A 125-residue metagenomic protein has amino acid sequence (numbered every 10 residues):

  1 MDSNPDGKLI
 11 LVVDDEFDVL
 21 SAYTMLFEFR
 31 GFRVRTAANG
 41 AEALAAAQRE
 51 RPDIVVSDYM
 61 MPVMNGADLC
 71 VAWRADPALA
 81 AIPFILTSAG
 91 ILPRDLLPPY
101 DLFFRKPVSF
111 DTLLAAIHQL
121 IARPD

Functional and structural regions predicted by a protein language model:
M1-L9, D111-D125: Non-catalytic signal-transmission and effector/linker regions of two-component phosphorelay proteins
D14, D58: Active-site residues of response regulator receiver
F17-R35: Two-component/phosphorelay signaling modules centered on CheY-like receiver
A38-E42, N65-L69: Acidic catalytic/metal-coordinating carboxylates
E50-V56: Active-site beta3 strand of CheY-like receiver
M61: Receiver (REC) domain active-site loop signature in two-component systems and cognate sites in sensor histidine kinases
T87-S88: Hydrophobic/aromatic residues positioned on beta-strands within the core alpha/beta folds
K106: A Lys-centered signature of the CheY-like receiver
